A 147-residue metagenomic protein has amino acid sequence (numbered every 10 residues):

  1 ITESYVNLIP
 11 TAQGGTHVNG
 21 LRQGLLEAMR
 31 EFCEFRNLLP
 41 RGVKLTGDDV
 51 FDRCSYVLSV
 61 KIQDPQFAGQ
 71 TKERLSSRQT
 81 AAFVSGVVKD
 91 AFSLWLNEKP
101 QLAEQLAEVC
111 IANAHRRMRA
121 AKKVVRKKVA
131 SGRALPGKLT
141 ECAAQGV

Functional and structural regions predicted by a protein language model:
I1-V147: GHKL-family ATPase ATP-binding module
